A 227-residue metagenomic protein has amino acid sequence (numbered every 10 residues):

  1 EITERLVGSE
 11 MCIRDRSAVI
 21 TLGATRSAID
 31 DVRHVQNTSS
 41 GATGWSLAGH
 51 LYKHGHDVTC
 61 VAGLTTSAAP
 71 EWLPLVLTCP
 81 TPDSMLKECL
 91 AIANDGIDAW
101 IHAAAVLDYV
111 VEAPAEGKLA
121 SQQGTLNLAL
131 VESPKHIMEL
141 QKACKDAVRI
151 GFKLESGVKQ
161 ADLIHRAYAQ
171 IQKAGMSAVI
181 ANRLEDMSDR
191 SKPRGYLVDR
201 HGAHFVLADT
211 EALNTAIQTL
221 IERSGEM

Functional and structural regions predicted by a protein language model:
E1-I13: Single conserved hydrophobic/aromatic residue that forms the stacking wall/gate of nucleotide- or nucleobase-binding
S17-T81: Glycine-rich phosphate/diphosphate-binding loop of Rossmann-like nucleotide-binding domains
A28-D30, Y109-V111, D189: Glycine/Thr-rich phosphate-binding loops of Rossmann-like dinucleotide-binding domains
R33-Q36, P74-L75, P114-K118, I164-A167 (+1 more regions): Short, glycine/charged-enriched secondary-structure capping and boundary segments
Q36-H50, L119-M138, Q172-A178, H204-L220: Gly/Ser/Thr-rich active-site loops/lids in small-molecule metabolic enzymes that frequently grip phosphoryl groups
T66-A69, K159-A161, M187-D189: Short, charged/polar "capping" segments at the starts of alpha-helices and the immediately preceding loops
P80-K153, K159-R183: Glycine-rich phosphate-binding loop
C144-D146, L163-M227: Glycine-rich phosphate/adenylate-binding loop
